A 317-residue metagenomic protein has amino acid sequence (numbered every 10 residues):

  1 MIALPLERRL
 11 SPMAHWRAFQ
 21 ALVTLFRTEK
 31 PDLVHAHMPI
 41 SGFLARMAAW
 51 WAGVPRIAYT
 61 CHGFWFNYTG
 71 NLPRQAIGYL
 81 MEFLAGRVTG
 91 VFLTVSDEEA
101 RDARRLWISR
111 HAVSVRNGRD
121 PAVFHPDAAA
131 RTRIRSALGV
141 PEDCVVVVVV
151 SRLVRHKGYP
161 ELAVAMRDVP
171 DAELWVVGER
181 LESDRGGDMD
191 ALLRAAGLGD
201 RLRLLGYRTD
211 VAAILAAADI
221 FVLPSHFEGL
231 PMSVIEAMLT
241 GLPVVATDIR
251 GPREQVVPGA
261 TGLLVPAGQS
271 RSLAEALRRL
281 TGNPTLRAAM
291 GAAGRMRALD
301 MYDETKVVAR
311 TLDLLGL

Functional and structural regions predicted by a protein language model:
A49, S136, R279, L286-D300 (+1 more regions): A short, well-ordered alpha-helix in the C-terminal region of glycosyltransferases
E99-A122, P126-D127: Helix-loop-beta element that forms the nucleotide-linked donor phosphate-binding surface in glycosyltransferases
R119, V150, E173-D188: Glycosyltransferase donor-sugar binding loop
V145-D168, A172, G187, L263 (+1 more regions): A conserved mid-protein helix/loop that constitutes part of the nucleotide-sugar donor-binding site
G187-G206: Nucleotide-activated donor-binding/catalytic signature segment of Leloir-type glycosyltransferases, i.e., the conserved
Y207, H226: Aromatic "clamp/platform" in nucleotide-sugar-dependent glycosyltransferases that forms part of the donor/acceptor
P243-A246, V256: Short hydrophobic beta-strand element within catalytic cores of glycosyltransferases and related nucleotide-activated
P258-G259, L263-S270, R279-P284: Conserved acidic donor-binding segment of nucleotide-sugar-dependent glycosyltransferases
